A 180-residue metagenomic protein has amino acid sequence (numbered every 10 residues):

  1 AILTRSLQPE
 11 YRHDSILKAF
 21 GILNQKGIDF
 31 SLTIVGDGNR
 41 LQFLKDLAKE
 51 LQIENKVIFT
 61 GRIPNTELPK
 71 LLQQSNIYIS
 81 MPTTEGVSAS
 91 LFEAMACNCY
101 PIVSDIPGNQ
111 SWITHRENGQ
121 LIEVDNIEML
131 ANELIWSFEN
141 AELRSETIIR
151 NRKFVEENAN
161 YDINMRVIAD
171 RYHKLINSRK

Functional and structural regions predicted by a protein language model:
A1-Y11, L17-F20, T33: Conserved donor-binding/catalytic core segment of Leloir-type glycosyltransferases
K45-I63: Nucleotide-activated donor-binding/catalytic signature segment of Leloir-type glycosyltransferases, i.e., the conserved
R62-I63, K70-S75: Short alpha-helical donor nucleotide-sugar binding micro-motif in glycosyltransferases
P69, S88, F92-A96, Q110-S111 (+1 more regions): Short alpha-helical segment that forms part of, or immediately flanks, the ligand-binding pocket in carbohydrate-active
T83: Aromatic "clamp/platform" in nucleotide-sugar-dependent glycosyltransferases that forms part of the donor/acceptor
Y100-V103: Short hydrophobic beta-strand element within catalytic cores of glycosyltransferases and related nucleotide-activated
H115-R116, Q120-I127, W136-E142: Conserved acidic donor-binding segment of nucleotide-sugar-dependent glycosyltransferases
M129, W136, L143-N158, N164-D170: A short, well-ordered alpha-helix in the C-terminal region of glycosyltransferases
